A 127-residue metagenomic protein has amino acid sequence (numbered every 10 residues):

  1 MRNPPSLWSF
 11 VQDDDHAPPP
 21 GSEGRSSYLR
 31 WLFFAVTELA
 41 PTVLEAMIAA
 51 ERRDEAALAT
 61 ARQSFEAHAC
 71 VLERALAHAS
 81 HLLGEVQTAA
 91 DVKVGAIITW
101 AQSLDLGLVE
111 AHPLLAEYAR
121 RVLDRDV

Functional and structural regions predicted by a protein language model:
M1-A59: GST-like domain detector, emphasizing the conserved glutathione-binding G-site in the N-terminal thioredoxin-like
P4-W8, L29-L32, L44, A69 (+3 more regions): Non-transmembrane alpha-helical segments in soluble domains of secreted/periplasmic/extracellular proteins
F10-D14, A50, H78-A79, W100-D105: Alpha-helix C-capping/helix-to-loop hinge sites
H16, I97-V127: Short His-centered aromatic/hydrophobic patch
V43, M47, L82-L106, V122: GST superfamily/GST-like fold recognition
A56-R62, H81, D105-L108: Active-site rim elements
L58-L76: Amphipathic alpha-helical packing segments from all-alpha helical-bundle domains
R74-V86, V127: Surface-exposed helix-capping loop/turn segments at secondary-structure junctions
